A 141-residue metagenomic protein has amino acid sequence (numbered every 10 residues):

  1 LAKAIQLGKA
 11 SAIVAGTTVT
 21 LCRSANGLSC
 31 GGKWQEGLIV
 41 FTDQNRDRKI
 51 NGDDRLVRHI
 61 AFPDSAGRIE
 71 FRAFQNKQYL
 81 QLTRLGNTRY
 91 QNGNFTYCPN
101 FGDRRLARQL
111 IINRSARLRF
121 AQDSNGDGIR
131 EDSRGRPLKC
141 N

Functional and structural regions predicted by a protein language model:
A2, Q6-A10, V14, T18-N141: N-terminal helix-rich module
